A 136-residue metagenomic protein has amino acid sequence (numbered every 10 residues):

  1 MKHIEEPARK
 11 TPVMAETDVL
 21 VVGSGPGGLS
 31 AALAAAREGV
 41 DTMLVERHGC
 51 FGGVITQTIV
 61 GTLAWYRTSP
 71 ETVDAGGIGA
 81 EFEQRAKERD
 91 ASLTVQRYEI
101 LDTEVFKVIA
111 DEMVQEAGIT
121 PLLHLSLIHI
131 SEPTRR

Functional and structural regions predicted by a protein language model:
M1-E6: Short gly/ser/thr-rich secondary-structure transition/capping motifs
A8, E16, A34, V40-D41 (+1 more regions): Conserved N-terminal/central alpha/beta ligand/cofactor-binding core
V13-G25: Beta1/beta-strand and adjacent pyrophosphate-binding region of the FAD-binding site in flavoprotein oxidoreductases
V22-G23, E46-R47, E132: The Walker A (P-loop) glycine that initiates the GxxxxGKT/S ATP-binding motif of P-loop NTPases
G28: N-terminal Rossmann-fold NAD(P) dinucleotide-binding loop
S126-R136: Residue-level detector of conserved catalytic or cofactor/ligand-binding positions in enzyme active sites
